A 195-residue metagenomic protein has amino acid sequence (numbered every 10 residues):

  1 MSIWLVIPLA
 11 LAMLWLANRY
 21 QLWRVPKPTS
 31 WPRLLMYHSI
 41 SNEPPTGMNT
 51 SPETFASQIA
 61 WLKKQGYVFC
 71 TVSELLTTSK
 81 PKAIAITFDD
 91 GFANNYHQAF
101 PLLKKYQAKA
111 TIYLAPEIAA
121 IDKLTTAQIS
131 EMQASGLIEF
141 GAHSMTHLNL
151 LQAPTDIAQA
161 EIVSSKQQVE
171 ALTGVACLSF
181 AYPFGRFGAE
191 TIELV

Functional and structural regions predicted by a protein language model:
M1-S30: N-terminal membrane-anchoring alpha-helices
W23-N49, E53-W61: N-terminal topogenic membrane-targeting module
R24-P26, L76-T77, I129-M132: Short secondary-structure boundary/capping segments
P32-S41, M48, P81-I84, Y96 (+1 more regions): Metal-dependent polysaccharide deacetylase catalytic core of the NodB/CE4 family, i.e., the active-site-bearing domain
T50-P81, E170-L172: C-terminal domain-boundary segment and adjacent tail
D89-D90: Noncatalytic alpha-helical scaffolds and linker/capping helices
A93: Acidic/aromatic-lined carbohydrate-recognition and catalytic surfaces of CAZymes acting on diverse glycans
